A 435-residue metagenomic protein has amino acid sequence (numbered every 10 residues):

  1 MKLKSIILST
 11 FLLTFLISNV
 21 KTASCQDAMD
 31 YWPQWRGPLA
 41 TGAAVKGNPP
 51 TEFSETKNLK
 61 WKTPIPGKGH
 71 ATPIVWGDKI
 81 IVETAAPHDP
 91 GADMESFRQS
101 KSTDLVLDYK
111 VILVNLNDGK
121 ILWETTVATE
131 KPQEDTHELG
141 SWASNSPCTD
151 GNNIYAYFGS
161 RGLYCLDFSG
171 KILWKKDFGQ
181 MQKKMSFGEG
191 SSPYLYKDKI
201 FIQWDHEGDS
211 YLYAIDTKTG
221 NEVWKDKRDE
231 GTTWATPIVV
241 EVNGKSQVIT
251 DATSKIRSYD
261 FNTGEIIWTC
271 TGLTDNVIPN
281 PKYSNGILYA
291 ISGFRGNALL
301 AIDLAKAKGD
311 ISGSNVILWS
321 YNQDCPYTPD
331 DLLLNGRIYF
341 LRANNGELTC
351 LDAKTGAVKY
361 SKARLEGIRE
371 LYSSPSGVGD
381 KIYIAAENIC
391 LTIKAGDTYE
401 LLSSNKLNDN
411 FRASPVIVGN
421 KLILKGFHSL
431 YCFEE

Functional and structural regions predicted by a protein language model:
M1-S5, E435: Positively charged n-region of N-terminal signal peptides that target proteins for export
S5-I7, S24: Intrinsically disordered, low-complexity segments enriched in glycine/proline and serine/threonine
I7-T10, D104: N-terminal hydrophobic alpha-helix used for membrane targeting or insertion
S9-N19: Bacterial N-terminal signal peptides
A23-E435: Noncatalytic, solvent-exposed loop/strand surfaces of beta-propeller-type extracellular/periplasmic domains
